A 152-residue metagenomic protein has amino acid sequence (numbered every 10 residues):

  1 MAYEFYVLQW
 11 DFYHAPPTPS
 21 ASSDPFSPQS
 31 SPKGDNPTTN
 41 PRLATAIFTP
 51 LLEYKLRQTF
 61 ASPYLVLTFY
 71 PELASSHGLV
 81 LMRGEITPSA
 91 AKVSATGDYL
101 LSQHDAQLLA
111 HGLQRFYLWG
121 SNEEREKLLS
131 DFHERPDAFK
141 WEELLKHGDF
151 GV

Functional and structural regions predicted by a protein language model:
M1, A46, L67, M82 (+2 more regions): Long, contiguous hydrophobic alpha-helical segments, chiefly transmembrane helices and signal peptides
M1-E72: Hydrophobic-cavity lipid-handling domains and compact docking modules
S20, H77, A90-K92, E123 (+1 more regions): Generic marker of "main functional regions" within proteins
S62, H77, H104, L108: Short, well-structured alpha-helical interface segments that form or flank functional binding sites
T68-L101: Short acidic, glycine/tyrosine-flanked loop/strand segments centered on an H-E-D-like triad
L101-V152: Alpha-helical oligomerization segments
